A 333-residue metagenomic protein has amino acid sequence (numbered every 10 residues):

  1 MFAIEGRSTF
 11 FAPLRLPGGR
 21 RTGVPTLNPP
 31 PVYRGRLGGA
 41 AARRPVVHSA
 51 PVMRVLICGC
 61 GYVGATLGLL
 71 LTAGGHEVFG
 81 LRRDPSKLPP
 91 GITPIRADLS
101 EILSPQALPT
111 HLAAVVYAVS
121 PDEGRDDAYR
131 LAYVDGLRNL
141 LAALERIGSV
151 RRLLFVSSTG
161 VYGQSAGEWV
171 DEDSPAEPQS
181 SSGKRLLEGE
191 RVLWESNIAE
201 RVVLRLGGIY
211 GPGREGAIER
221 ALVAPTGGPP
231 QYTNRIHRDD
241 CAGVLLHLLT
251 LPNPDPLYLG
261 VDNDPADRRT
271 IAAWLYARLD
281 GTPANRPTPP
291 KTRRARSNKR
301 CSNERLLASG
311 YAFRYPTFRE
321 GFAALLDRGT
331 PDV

Functional and structural regions predicted by a protein language model:
R34-G35: Glycine-biased, low-complexity coil/linker segments
G64-A65: N-terminal Rossmann-fold NAD(P) dinucleotide-binding loop
I92-A143: NAD(P)H-binding glycine-rich loop region in Rossmannoid oxidoreductase-like domains and their noncatalytic homologs
N139-Q179: Conserved Rossmann-fold NAD(P)-dependent oxidoreductase catalytic core, especially the SDR/UDP-sugar
A166-V203, G227-G228: Catalytic helix-loop patch of NAD(P)-dependent Rossmann-fold dehydrogenases
G216-I218, P225-L249: Substrate-positioning beta->alpha
V244-S297: Mid/C-terminal beta-alpha module of Rossmann-like enzyme folds, strongest in SDR-family dehydrogenases/epimerases
R294-V333: C-terminal amphipathic/interface module of NAD(P)-dependent oxidoreductases and related NAD-binding regulators
